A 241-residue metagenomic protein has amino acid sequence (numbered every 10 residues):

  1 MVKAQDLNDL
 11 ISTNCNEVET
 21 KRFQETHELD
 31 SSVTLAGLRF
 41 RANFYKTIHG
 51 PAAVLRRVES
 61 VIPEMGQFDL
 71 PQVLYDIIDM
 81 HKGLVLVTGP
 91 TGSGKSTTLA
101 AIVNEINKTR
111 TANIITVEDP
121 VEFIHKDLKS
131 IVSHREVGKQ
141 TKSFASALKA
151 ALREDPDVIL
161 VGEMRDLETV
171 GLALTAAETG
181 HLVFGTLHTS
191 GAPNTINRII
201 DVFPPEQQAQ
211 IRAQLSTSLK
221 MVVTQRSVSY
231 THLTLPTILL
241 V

Functional and structural regions predicted by a protein language model:
M1-L233: Short, flexible helix-loop junctions that flank or precede catalytic/ligand sites
H232-V241: Residue-level detector of conserved catalytic or cofactor/ligand-binding positions in enzyme active sites
